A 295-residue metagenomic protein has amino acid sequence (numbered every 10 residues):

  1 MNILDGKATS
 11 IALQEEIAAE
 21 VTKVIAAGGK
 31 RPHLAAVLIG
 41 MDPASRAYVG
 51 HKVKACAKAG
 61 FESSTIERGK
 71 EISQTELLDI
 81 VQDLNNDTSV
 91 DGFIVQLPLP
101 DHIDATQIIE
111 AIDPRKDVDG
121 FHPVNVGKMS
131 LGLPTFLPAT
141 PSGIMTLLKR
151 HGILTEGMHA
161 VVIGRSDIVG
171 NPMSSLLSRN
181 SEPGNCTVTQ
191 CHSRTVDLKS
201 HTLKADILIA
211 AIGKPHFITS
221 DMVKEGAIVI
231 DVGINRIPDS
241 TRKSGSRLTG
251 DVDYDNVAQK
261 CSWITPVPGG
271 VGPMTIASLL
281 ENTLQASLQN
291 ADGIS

Functional and structural regions predicted by a protein language model:
M1-G28: Positively charged, low-complexity intrinsically disordered leader regions
P32-G40: Short beta-strand segments enriched in small/hydrophobic residues
L34, C56-K70, G184-Q190: Short beta-strand elements in bilobed, periplasmic/extracellular small-molecule ligand-binding domains
I39-K54, T135-I228, I237, R242-R247 (+1 more regions): Glycine-rich phosphate/diphosphate-binding loop of Rossmann-like nucleotide-binding domains
E76-T88: Short, well-structured alpha-helical segments in soluble
V95-A160, H201: Anion-binding alpha/beta catalytic cores of soluble intermediary-metabolism enzymes, centered on
L97, I212, V232-G233: Glycine-rich, N-terminal phosphate-binding loop of Rossmann-like dinucleotide-binding domains
A105-V126, V232-N290: Rossmann-fold NAD(P)-binding glycine/threonine-rich loop
